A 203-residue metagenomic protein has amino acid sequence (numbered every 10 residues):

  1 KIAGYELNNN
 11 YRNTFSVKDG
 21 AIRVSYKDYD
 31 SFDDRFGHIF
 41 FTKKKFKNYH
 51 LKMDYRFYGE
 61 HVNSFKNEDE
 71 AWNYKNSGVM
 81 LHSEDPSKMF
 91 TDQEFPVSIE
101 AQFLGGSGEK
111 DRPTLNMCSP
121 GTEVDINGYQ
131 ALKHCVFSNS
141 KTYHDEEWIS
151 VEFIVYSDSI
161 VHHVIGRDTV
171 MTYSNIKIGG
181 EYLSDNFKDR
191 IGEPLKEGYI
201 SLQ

Functional and structural regions predicted by a protein language model:
K1-Q203: Carbohydrate-interacting regions of secretory-pathway proteins
